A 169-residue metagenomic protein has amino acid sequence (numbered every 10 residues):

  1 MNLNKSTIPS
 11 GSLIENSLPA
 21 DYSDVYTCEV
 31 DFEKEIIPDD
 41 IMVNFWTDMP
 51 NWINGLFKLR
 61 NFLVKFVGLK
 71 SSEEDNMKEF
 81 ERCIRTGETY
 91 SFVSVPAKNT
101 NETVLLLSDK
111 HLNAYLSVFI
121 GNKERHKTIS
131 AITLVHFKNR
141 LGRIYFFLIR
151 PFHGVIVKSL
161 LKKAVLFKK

Functional and structural regions predicted by a protein language model:
M1-D75: Hydrophobic ligand-binding cavity/cleft-lining segments
N2, S12, E74-M77, R85 (+2 more regions): Mature, function-bearing regions of proteins
N4-T7, F62-V67, K78-E81, A131-I132 (+2 more regions): Low-complexity, flexible helical/coil segments
S23-T27, E102, T128-S130: Intrinsic-disorder/low-complexity, polar/charged segments enriched in Ser/Thr/Lys/Arg/Asp/Glu/Gln
G68-E79, V155-L161: Low-complexity, charge- and small-residue-enriched intrinsically disordered regions
C83-K123: Hydrophobic-ligand binding "helix-grip"
K110-F147: Beta-strand/loop substructures that line and gate deep hydrophobic ligand-binding cavities in soluble
Y145-K169: A conserved amphipathic terminal alpha-helix motif
